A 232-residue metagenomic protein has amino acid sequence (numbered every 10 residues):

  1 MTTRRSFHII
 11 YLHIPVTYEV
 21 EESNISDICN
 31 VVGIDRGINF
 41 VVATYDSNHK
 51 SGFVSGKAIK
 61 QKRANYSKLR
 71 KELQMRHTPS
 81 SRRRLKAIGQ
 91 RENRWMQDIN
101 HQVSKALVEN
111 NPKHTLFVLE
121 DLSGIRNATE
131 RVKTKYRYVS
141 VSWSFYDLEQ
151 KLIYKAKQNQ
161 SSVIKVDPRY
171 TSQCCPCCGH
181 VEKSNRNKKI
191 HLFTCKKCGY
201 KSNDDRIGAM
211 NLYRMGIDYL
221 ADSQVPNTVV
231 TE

Functional and structural regions predicted by a protein language model:
M1-R5: Short amphipathic beta-strand and strand-loop transition segments with alternating hydrophobic
S6-E232: Positively charged, helix-rich recognition surfaces that bind polyanionic ligands
